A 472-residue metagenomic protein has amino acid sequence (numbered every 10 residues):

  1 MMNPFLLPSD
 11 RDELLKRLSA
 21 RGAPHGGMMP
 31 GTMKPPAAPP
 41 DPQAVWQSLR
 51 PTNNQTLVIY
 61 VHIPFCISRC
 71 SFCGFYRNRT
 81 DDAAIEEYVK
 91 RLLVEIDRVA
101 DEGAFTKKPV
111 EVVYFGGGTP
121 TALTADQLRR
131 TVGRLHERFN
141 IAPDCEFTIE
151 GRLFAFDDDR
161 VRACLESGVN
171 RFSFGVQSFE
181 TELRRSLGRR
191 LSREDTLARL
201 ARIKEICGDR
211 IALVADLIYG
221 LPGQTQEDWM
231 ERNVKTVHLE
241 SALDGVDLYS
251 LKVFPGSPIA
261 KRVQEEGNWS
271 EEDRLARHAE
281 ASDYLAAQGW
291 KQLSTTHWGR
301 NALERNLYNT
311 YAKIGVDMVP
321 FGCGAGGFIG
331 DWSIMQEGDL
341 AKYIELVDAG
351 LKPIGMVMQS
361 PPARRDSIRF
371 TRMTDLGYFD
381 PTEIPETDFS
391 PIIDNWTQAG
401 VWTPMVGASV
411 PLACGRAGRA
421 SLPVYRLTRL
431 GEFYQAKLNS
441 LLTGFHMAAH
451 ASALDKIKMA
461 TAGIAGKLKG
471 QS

Functional and structural regions predicted by a protein language model:
M1-L57, T106, T403-C414, D455-Q471: Flexible, acidic/Gly-rich N-terminal and inter-domain linker regions that tether and position cofactor-handling modules
L49, T56, N78-E102, K108-E383: C-terminal scaffold of the Radical SAM
N53-N54, F65, K313, A420: A generic fold-level signal
I59-V61, F174, Y425: Short beta-strand motif preference
V61-R77: Local cysteine-cluster metal-coordination motifs and their immediate loop/turn environment, predominantly Fe-S cluster
V347-L430: Basic, glycine-rich polyanion-binding accessory segments appended to enzymes
R429-G470: Short, amphipathic alpha-helical interaction segments positioned at domain boundaries
